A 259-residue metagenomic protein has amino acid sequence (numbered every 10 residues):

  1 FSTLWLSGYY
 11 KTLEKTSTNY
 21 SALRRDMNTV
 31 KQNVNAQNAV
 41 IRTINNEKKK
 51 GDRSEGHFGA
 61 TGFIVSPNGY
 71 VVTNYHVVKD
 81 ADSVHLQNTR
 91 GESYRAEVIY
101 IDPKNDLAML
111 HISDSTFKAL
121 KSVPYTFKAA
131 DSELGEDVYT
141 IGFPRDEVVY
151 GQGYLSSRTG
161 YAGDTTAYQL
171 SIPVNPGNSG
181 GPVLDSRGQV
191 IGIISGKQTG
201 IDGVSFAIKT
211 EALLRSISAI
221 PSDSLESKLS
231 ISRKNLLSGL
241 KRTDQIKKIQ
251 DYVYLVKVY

Functional and structural regions predicted by a protein language model:
F1-K15: Single-pass membrane-anchoring alpha-helices
E14-T43, E47-K50, K118, I193-Y259: C-terminal cap/linker of serine protease catalytic domains
I41-V65: Coiled-coil termination/hinge junctions
H57-G59, D80, N175-S179: Short, small/polar residue-rich loop motifs at catalytic or cofactor-binding pockets
G62-I64, A96-V98, L155: Conserved hydrophobic positions within beta-strands
P67-V149, G163-A167, P176, D223-N235 (+1 more regions): Conserved active-site neighborhood of the chymotrypsin/trypsin-like protease fold
N74-K79, G151, S157, P176 (+2 more regions): Short beta->alpha transition motifs characteristic of CBS
V174-I194: Catalytic nucleophile loop of clan PA
